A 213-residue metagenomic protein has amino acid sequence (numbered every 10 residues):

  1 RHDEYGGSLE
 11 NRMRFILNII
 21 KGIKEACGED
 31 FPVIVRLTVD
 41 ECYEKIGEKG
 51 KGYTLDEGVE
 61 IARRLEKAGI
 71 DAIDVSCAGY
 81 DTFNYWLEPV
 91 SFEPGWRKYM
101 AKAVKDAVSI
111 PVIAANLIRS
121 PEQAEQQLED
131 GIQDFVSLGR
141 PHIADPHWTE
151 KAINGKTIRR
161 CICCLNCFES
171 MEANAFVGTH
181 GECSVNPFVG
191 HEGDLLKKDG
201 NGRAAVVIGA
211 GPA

Functional and structural regions predicted by a protein language model:
R1-A213: Flavin-dependent oxidoreductase catalytic cores
